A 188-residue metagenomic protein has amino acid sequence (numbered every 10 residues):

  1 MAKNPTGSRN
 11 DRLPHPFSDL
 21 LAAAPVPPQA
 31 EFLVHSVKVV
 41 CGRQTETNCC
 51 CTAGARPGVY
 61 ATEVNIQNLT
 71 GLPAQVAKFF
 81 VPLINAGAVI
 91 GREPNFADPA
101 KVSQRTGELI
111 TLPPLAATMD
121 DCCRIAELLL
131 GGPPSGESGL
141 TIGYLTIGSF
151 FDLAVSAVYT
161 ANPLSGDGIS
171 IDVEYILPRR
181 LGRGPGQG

Functional and structural regions predicted by a protein language model:
A2-G188: Gly/Pro-rich, tryptophan- and cysteine-flecked surface segments typical of secreted/extracellular proteins
